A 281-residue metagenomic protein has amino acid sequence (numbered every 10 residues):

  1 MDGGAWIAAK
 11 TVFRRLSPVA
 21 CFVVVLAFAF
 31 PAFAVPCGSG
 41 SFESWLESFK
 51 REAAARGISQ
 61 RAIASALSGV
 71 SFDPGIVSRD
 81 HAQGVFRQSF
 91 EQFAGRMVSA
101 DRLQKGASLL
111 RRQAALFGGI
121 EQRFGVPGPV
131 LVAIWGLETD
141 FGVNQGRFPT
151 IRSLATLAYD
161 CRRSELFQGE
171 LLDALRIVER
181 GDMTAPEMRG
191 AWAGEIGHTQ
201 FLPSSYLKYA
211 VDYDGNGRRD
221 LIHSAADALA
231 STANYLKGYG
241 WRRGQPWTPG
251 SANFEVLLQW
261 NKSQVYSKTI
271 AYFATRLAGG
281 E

Functional and structural regions predicted by a protein language model:
M1-R14: N-terminal secretory signal peptides that target proteins for export/translocation
A8, V24-L26: Residues marking helix boundaries in flexible regions
R15-V24: Sec-dependent N-terminal signal peptides
A29-A32: N-terminal signal peptide c-region/cleavage motif recognized by signal peptidases
A34-S41: Cleaved targeting-peptide boundary
E43-A66: N-terminal targeting signals for Sec/Tat export/insertion, comprising classic cleavable signal peptides
I58-E281: Catalytic glycan-binding domains that act on GlcNAc-containing polysaccharides
